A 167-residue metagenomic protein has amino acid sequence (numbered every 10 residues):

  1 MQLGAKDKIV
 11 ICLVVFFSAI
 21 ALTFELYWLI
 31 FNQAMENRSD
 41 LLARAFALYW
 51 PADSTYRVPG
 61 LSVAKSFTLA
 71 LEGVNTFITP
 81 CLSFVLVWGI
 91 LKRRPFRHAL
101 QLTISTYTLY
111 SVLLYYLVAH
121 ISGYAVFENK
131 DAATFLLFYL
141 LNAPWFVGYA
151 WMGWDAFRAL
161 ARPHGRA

Functional and structural regions predicted by a protein language model:
M1, L141-D155: Hydrophobic cores of alpha-helical transmembrane segments in multi-pass inner/ER membrane proteins, independent
M1-G73: N-terminal helical submodule of small eukaryotic multi-pass membrane proteins
C12-F16, F67-F84, W88, A99-Y110 (+1 more regions): Physicochemical signature of membrane-embedded alpha-helices that form the seven-helix bundle of GPCRs, emphasizing
A19-E25, T106-Y116: Aromatic-anchored segments of alpha-helical transmembrane domains
M35-A45, L109-S122: Juxtamembrane non-transmembrane "cap" segments at the membrane-aqueous interface of multi-pass membrane proteins
R57-G60, A119-L136: Interfacial non-cytosolic loop connecting adjacent transmembrane helices
G89-R93: Transmembrane alpha-helical segments of multipass membrane enzymes and assembly factors that act on membrane-embedded
G153-A167: Cytosolic juxtamembrane helix at the C-terminal end of the final transmembrane segment
